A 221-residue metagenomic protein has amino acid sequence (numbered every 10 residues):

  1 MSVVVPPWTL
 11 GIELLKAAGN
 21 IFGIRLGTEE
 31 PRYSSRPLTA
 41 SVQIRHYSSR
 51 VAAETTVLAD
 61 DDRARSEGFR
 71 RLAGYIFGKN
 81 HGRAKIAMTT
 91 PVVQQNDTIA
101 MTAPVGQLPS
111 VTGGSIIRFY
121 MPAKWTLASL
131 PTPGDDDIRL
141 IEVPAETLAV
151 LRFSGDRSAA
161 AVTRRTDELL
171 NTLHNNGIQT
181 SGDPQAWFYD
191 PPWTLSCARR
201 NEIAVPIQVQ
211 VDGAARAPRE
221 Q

Functional and structural regions predicted by a protein language model:
M1-Q221: A solvent-exposed interaction/effector surface
